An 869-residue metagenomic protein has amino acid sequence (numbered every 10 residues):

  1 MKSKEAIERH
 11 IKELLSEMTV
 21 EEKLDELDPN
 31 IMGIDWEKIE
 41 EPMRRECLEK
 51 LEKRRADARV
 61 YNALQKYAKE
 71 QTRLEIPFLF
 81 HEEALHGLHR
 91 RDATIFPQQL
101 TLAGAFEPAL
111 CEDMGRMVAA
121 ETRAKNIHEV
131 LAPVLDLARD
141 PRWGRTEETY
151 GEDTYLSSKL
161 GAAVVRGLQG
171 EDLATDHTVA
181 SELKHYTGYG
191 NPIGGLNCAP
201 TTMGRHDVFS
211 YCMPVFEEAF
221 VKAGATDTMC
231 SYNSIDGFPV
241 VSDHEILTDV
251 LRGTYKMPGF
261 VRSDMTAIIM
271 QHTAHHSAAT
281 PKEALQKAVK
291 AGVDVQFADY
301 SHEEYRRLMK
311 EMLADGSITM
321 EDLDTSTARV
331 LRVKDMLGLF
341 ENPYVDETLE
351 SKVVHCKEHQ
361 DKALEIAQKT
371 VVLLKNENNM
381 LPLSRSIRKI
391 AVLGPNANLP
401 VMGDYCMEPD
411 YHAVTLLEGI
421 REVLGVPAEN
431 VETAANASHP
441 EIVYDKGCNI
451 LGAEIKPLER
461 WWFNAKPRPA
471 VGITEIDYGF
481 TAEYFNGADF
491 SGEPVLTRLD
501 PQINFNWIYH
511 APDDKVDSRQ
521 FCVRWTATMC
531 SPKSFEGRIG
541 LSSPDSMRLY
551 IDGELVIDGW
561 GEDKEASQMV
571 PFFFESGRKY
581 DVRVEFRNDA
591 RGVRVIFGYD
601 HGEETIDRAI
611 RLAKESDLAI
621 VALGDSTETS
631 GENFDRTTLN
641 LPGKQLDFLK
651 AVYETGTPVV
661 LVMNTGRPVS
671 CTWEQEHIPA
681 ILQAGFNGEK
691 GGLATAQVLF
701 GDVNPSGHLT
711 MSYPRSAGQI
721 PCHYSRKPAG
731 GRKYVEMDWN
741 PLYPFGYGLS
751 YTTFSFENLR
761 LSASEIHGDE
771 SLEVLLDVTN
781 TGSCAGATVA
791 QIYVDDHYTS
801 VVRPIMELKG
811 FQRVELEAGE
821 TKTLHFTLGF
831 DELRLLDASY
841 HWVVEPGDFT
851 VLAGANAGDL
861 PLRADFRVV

Functional and structural regions predicted by a protein language model:
M1-R538, S542-R834, E845-A857, R867-V869: Glycoside hydrolase catalytic-domain context in secreted enzymes
S839-W842: Short proline/glycine-enriched turn/loop segments at secondary-structure junctions
L862: Conserved glycine-rich phosphate/nucleotide-binding loop and adjacent Mg2+-coordinating catalytic segment
